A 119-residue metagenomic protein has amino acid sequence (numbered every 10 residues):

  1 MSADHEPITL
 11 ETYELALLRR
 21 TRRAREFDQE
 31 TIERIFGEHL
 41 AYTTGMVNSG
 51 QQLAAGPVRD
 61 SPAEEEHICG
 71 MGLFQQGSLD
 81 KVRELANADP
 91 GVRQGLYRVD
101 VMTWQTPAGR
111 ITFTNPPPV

Functional and structural regions predicted by a protein language model:
M1-V119: Conserved, structured core segments of small domains
